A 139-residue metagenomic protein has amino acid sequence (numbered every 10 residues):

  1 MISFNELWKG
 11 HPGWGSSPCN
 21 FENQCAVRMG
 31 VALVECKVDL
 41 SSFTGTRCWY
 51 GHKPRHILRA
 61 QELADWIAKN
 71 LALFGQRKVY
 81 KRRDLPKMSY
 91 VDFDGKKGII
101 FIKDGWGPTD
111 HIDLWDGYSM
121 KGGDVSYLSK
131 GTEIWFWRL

Functional and structural regions predicted by a protein language model:
M1-P54: N-terminal capping segments
E6, P12, R47, A64 (+3 more regions): Short, low-complexity intrinsically disordered segments
G10, S16, G51, A68 (+2 more regions): Intrinsic disorder/low-complexity segments enriched in polar/charged and small flexible residues
C25, K96, T109, K130-T132: Residues that flank catalytic or metal-binding motifs in active/ligand-binding sites
S42, I102-D104, F136-R138: Surface-exposed beta-strand edges and flanking loops
W49-V125: ...with weaker cross-activation on analogous glycine-rich loops/strands in unrelated enzymes
G122, S126-L139: Low-complexity, Gly/Ser/Thr/Pro-rich intrinsically disordered linker/tail segments
